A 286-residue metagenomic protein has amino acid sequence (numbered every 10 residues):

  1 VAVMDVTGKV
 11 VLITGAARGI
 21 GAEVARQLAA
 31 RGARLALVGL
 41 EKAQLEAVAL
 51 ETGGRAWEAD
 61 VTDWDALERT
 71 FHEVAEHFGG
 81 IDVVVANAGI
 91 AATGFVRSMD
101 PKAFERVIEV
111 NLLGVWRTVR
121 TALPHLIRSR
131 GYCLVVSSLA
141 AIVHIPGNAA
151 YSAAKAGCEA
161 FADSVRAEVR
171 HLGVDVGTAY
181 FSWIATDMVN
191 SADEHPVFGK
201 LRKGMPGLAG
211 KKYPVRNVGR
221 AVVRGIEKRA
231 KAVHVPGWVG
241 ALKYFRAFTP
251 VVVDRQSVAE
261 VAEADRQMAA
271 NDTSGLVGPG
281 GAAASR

Functional and structural regions predicted by a protein language model:
A17-R18: Conserved glycine-rich cofactor-binding loop
R31-A47: Conserved glycine-rich Rossmann-like NAD(P)H-binding loop of the short-chain dehydrogenase/reductase
A59-R69, P101: The beta1-alpha1 cofactor-binding region of Rossmann-like NAD(H)/NADP(H)-dependent oxidoreductases
F95-V96, D100-E105: Substrate-binding pocket helix/loop in short-chain dehydrogenase/reductase
V119, A154: Active-site helix of classical SDR
S138: Residue(s) in the substrate-gating loop at a strand-loop-helix junction that position the organic substrate next
H171-G237: SDR active-site lid
